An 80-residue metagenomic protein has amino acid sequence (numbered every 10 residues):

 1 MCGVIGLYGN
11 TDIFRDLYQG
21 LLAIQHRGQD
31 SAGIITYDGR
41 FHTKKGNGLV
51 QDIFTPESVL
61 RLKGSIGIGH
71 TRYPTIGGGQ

Functional and structural regions predicted by a protein language model:
M1-Q80: N-terminal glutamine amidotransferase
